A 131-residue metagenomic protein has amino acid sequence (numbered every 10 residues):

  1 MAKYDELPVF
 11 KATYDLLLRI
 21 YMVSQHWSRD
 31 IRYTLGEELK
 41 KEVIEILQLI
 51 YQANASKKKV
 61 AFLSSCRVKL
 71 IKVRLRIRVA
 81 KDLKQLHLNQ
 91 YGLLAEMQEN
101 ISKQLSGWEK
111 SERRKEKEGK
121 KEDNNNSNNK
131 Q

Functional and structural regions predicted by a protein language model:
M1-Q131: Amphipathic alpha-helical assembly/interaction segments
